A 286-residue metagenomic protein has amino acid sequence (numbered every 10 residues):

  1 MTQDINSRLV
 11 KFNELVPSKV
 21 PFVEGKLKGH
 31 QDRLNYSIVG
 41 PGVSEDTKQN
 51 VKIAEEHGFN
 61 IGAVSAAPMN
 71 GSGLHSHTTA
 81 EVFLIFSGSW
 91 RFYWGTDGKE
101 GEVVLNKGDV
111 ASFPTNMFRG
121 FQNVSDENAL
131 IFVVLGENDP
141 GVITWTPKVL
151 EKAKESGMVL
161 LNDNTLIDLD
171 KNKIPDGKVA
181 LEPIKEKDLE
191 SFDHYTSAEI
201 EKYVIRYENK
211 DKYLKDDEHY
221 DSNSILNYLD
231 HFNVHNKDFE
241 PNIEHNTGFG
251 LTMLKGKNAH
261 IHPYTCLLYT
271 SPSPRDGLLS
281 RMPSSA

Functional and structural regions predicted by a protein language model:
M1-H57, D163-T265: A short, N-terminal "cap"/entry segment at the start of jelly-roll beta-barrel domains of the cupin/DSBH fold
G62, G71-S72, G88-W94, A259-I261 (+1 more regions): Short beta-strand segments in beta-sandwich/barrel cores
A67-G71, K107-G108, N116, G256-N258: Tight coil/turn sites that cap or link beta-strands
G71-G73, R91, A111, T115-G120 (+1 more regions): Histidine-centered metal-chelating micro-motifs
F83: Structured binding elements
D97-S112, R281: Short acidic-glycine-tyrosine-enriched beta hairpin
F118-D193: Double-stranded beta-helix
Y269-D276, A286: Conserved small/polar residues in nucleotide/adenosyl-binding loops
